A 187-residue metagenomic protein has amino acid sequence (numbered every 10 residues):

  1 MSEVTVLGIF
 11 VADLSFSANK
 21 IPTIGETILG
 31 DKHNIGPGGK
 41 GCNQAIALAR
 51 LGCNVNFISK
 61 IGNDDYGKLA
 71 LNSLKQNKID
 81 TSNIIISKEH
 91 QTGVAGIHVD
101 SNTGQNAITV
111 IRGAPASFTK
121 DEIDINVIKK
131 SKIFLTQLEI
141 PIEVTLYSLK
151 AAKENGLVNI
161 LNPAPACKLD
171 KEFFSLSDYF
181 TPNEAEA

Functional and structural regions predicted by a protein language model:
M1-K60, D65-I79: Glycine-rich phosphate/adenosyl-contacting loop at the front of the ribokinase-like
S2-F10, N72-I86, H98-A187: Ribokinase/PfkB-type carbohydrate-kinase core domain
L14, D65, Q91, A116 (+1 more regions): Generic structural signal for helix capping and beta-alpha/helix-loop junctions
S15, I28-D31, I35, V94 (+3 more regions): Generic hydrophobic-segment detector
T27, T92, T181: Ser/Thr-centric signal marking residues that sit in or immediately flank functional binding/regulatory motifs
G30-D31, C53, A95, S148 (+1 more regions): Long alpha-helical scaffolds
K32, I58-N63, T81-T92, N162-A164: Beta-strand->loop->alpha-helix junctions that form or flank phosphate-binding loops in nucleotide-handling enzymes
K40-N43, Y66, Q91-V94, E143-T145: Short glycine/serine/threonine-rich phosphate/pyrophosphate-binding segments that cradle anionic phosphate groups
